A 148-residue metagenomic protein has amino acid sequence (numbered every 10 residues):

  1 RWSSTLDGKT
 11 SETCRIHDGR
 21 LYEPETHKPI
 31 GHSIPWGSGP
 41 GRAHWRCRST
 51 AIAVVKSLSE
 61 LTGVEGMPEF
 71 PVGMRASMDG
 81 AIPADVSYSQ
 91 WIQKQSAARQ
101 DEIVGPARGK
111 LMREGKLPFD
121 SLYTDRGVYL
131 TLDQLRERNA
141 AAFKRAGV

Functional and structural regions predicted by a protein language model:
R1-V148: Activation/maturation switch segments at domain boundaries
